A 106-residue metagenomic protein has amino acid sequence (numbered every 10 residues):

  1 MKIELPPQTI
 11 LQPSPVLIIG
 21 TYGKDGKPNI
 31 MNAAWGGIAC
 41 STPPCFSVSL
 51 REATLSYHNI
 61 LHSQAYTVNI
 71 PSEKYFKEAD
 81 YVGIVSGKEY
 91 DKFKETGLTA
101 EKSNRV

Functional and structural regions predicted by a protein language model:
M1-N32, G37-V106: Active-site-proximal mixed secondary-structure blocks
